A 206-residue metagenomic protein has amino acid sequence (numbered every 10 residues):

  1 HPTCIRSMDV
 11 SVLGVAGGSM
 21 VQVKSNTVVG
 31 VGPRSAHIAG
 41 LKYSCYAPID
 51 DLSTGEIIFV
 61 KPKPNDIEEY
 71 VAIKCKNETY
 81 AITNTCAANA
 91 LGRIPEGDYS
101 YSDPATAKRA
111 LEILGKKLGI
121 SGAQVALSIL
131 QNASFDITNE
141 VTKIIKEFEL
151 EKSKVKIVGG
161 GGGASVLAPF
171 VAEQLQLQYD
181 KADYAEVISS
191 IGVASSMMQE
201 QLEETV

Functional and structural regions predicted by a protein language model:
H1-V206: N-terminally biased helix-coil "hinge/interface" segments that flank
